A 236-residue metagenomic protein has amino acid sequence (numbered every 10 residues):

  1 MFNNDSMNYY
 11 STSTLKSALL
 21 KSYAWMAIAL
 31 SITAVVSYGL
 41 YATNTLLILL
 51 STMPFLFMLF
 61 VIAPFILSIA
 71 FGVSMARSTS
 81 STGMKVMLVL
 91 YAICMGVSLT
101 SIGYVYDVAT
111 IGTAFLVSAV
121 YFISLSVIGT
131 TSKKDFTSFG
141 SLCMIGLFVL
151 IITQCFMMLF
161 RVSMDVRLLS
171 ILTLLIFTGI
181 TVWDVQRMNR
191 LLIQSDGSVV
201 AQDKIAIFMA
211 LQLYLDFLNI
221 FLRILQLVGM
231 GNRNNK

Functional and structural regions predicted by a protein language model:
M1-K236: A hydrophobic alpha-helical transmembrane-helix feature that marks the membrane cores and membrane-interface segments
